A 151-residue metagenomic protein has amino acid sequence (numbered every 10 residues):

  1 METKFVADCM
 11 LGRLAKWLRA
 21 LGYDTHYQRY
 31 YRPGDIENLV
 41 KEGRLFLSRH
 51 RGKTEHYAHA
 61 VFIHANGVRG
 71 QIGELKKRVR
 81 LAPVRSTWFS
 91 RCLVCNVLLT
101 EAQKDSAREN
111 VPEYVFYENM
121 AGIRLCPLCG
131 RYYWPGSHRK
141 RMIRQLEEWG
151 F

Functional and structural regions predicted by a protein language model:
M1-T87: Long, charged N-terminal interaction/targeting segments
E2-L21, N119-G122, P135-L146, F151: Extended interfacial segments that mediate partner engagement and assembly in macromolecular machines
F46-S48, C126, Y133-W134: Short hydrophobic-aromatic micro-motifs
I72-G73, S86-R91, K104, R108: Mid-chain, well-packed structural core segment of small domains
R85-F89, N119-G122: Short metal-coordination and nucleic-acid-contact micro-motifs, chiefly zinc-binding Cys/His arrays
C92-C95, C126-C129: Short cysteine-rich clusters marking metal-coordination/redox-active sites
V97-K104, W134: Short functional micro-motifs and their immediate structural scaffolds
N110-I123: Short linker/helix segments within small regulatory modules
